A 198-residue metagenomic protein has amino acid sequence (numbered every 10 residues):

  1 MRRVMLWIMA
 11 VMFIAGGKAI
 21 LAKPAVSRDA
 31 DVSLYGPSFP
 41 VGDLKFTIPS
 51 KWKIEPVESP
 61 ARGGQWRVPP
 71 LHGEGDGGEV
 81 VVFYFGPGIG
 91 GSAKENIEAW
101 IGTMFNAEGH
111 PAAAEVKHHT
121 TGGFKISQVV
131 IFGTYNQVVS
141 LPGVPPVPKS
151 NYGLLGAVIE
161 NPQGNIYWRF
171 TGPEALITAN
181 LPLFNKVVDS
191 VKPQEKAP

Functional and structural regions predicted by a protein language model:
R2-I8, I14-G78, Y84-F124, F132-P198: N-terminal targeting sequences that direct proteins away from the cytosol to non-cytosolic compartments
